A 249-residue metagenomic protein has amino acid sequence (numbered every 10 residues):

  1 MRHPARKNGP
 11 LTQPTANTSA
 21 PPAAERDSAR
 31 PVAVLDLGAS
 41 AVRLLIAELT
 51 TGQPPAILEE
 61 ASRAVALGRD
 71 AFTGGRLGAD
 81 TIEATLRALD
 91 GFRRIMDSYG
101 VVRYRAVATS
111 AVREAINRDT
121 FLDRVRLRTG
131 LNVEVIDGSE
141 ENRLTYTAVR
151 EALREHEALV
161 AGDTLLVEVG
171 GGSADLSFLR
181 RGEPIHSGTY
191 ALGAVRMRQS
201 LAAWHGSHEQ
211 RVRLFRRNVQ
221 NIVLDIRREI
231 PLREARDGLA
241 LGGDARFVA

Functional and structural regions predicted by a protein language model:
M1-L37, L45-V169, S177-A249: Nucleotide/phosphate-binding catalytic cleft detector across ATP-hydrolyzing and phosphate-transferring enzymes
S40: Primarily the dimerization/phosphotransfer
